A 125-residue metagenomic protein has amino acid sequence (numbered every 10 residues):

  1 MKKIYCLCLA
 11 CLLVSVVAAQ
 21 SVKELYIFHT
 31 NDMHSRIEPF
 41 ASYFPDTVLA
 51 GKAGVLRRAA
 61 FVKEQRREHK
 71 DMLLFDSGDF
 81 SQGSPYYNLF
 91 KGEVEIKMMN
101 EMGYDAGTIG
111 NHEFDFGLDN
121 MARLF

Functional and structural regions predicted by a protein language model:
M1-I4: Positively charged n-region of N-terminal signal peptides that target proteins for export
A10-A18: Hydrophobic h-region of N-terminal signal peptides that target proteins for export in Gram-negative bacteria
Q20-F125: N-terminal catalytic scaffold of extracellular/periplasmic and nuclease hydrolases that process anionic headgroups
